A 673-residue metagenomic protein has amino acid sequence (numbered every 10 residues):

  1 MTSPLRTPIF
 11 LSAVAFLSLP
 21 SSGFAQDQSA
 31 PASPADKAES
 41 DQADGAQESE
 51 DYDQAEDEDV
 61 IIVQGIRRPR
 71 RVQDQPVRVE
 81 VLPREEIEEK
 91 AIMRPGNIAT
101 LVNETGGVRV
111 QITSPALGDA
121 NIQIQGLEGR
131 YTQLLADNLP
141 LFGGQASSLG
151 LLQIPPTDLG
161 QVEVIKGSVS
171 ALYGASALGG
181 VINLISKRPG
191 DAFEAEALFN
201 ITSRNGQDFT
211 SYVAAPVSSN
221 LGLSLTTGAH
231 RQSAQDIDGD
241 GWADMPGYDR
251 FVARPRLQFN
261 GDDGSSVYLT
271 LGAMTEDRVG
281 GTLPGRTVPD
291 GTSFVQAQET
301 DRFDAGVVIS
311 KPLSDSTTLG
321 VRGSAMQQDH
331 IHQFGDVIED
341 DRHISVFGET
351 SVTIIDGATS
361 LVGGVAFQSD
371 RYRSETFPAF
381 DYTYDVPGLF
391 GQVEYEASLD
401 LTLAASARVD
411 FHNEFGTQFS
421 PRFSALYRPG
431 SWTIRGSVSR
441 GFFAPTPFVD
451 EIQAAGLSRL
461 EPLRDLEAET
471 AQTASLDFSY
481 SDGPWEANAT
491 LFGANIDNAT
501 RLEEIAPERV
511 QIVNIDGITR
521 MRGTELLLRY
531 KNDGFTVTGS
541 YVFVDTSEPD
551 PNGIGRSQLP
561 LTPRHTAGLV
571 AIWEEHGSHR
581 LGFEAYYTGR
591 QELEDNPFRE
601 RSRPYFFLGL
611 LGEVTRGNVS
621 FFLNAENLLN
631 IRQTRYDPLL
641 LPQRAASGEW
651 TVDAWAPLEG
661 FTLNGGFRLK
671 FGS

Functional and structural regions predicted by a protein language model:
S29-E89, G129: Short, acidic, small-residue-rich periplasmic hinge/interaction motif at the N-terminus of Gram-negative outer-membrane
V102, V162-E163, I182-L184: Non-catalytic regulatory/gating segments with a bias toward low-complexity or hydrophobic composition
N121, L139-K166: Short acidic/polar hinge/loop motifs at secondary-structure boundaries that mediate gating or recognition
S170, N183, D191-A192, L198-N200 (+3 more regions): Periplasmic-side early beta-strands and strand-to-turn transitions of outer-membrane beta-barrels
F259-D262, T270-G272, A358-V362, A366 (+3 more regions): Structural signature of Gram-negative outer-membrane beta-barrels, strongest in the C-terminal barrel of TonB-dependent
R286-P312, T433, S437-D497, E504-K531 (+4 more regions): Outer-membrane beta-barrel signature, preferentially recognizing the C-terminal barrel domain of Gram-negative
E396-L403, A487, L491-N495, I515-D595 (+1 more regions): Gram-negative outer-membrane beta-barrel transporters
D497, Y587-E594, E613-S673: C-terminal beta-signal and adjacent terminal beta-strands/loops of Gram-negative outer-membrane beta-barrel proteins
